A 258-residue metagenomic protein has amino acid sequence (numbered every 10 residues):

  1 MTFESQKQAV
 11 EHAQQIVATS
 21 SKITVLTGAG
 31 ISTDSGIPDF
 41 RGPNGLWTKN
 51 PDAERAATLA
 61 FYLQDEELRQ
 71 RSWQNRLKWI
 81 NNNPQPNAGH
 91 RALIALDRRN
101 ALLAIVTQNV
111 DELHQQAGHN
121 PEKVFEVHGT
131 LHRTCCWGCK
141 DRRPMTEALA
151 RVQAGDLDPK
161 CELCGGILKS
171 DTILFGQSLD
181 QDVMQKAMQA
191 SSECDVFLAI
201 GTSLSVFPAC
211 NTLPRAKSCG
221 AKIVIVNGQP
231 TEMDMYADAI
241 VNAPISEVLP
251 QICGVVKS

Functional and structural regions predicted by a protein language model:
M1-S258: Conserved catalytic core of sirtuin-type NAD+-dependent deacylases
